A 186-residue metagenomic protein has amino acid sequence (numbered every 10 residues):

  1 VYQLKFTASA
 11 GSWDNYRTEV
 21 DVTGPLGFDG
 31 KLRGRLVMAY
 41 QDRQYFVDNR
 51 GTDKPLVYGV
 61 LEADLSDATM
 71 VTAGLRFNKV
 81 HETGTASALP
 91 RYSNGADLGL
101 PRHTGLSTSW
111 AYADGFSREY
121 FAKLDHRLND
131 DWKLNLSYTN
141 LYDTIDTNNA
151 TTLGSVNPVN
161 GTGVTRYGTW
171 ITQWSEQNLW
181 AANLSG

Functional and structural regions predicted by a protein language model:
V1-G59, L65-T69, R118: Outer-membrane beta-barrel translocator/receptor signature
V1-T7, Q173-S175, N183: Short intrinsically disordered, low-complexity coil segments enriched in acidic
L4, G11, G24-G27, L32 (+5 more regions): Glycine-centered flexibility motif
D14-Y16, Q173-W180: Phosphate/oxyanion-binding active-site loops and adjacent basic polyanion-contact surfaces
D21-T23, V60, K123, N183-S185: Outer-membrane beta-barrel architecture
Q41-Y45, V60-D64, A68-R127, K133-Q177: Acidic/polar loop-and-plug regions of large Gram-negative outer-membrane beta-barrel proteins
